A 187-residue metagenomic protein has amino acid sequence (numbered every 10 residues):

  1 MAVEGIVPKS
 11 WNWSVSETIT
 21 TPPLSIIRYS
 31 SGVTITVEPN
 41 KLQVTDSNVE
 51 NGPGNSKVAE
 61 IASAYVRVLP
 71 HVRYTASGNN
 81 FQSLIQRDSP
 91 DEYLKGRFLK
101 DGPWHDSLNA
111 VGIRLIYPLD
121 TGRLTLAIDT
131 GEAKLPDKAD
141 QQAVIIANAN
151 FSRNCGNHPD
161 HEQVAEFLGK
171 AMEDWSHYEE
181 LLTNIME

Functional and structural regions predicted by a protein language model:
M1-K9, V58-V66, K95-F98, H158-E173: Surface-exposed flexible segments
M1-S47: N-terminal low-complexity, intrinsically disordered segments
T18-I19, V68-D88, H105-D120, W175-E187: Short glycine-rich, low-complexity/disordered patches
I27, G32-K41, T45-S47, N55-E60 (+2 more regions): Amphipathic N-proximal alpha-helical interface segments
K41, S47-P53, I85-R87, F151-Q163 (+1 more regions): A generic structural motif
T45-I85: Aromatic- and glycine-enriched beta-alpha-beta binding-site module
D88-N148: Aromatic/basic-lined ligand-recognition segments that form π-stacking hydrophobic pockets flanked by Lys/Arg to engage
L124-E187: Mixed-charge, glycine-accented linear interaction segment located at domain edges/termini
